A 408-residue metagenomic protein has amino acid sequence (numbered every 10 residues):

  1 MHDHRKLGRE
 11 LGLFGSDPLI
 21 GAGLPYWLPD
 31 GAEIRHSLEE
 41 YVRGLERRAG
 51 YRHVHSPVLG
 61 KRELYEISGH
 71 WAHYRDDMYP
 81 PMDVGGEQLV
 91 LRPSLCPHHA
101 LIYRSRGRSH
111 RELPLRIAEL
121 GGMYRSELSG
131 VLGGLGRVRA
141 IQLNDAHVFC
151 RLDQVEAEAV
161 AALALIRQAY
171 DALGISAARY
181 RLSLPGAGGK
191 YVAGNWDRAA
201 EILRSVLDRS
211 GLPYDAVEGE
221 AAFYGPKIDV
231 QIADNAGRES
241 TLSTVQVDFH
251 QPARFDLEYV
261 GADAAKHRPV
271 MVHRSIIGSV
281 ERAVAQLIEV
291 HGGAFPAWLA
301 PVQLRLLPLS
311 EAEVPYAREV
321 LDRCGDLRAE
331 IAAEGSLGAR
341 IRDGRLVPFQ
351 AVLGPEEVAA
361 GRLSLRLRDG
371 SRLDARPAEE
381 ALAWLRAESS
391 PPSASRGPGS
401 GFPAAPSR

Functional and structural regions predicted by a protein language model:
M1-R408: NTP/phosphate- and nucleic-acid-binding module
